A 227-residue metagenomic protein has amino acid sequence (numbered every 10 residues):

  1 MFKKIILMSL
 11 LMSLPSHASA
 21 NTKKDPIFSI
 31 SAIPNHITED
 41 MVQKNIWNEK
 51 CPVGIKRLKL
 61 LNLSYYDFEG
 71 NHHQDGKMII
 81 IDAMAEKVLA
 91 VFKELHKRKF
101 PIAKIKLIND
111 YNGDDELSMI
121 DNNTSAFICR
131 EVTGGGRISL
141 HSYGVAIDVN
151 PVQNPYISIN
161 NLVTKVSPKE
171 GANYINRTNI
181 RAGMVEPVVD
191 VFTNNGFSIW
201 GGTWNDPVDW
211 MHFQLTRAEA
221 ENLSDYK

Functional and structural regions predicted by a protein language model:
I5-S13: Sec-dependent N-terminal signal peptides
S13-S19: C-terminal segment of classical bacterial N-terminal signal peptides
A20-N71: N-terminal module-boundary/linker segments of secreted carbohydrate-active enzymes
V53-M119: Active-site acidic/histidine clusters and adjacent loop/turn architecture that either coordinate catalytic ions
S64-Y66, K87-P101, R130, V152-P155 (+2 more regions): Structured segments of extracytoplasmic/periplasmic soluble domains in secreted or envelope-associated proteins
I102-A103, L117-P151: Mid-length scaffold segments of soluble, non-membrane domains
V132-I138, V145-K227: Catalytic cores and adjacent binding grooves of peptidoglycan-active enzymes
